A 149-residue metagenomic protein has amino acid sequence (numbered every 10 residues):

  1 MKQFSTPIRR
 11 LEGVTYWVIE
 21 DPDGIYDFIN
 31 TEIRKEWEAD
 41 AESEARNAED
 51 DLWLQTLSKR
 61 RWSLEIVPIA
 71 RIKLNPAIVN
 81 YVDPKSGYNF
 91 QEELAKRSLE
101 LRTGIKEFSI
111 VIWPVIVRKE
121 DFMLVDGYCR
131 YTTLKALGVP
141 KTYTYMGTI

Functional and structural regions predicted by a protein language model:
M1-R71, Y81-E92: An acidic, glycine-rich, mixed-charge low-complexity segment common to nucleic-acid enzymes
K2, L64, I72-V125, T132: Short alpha-helix boundary/capping and kink motifs at helix termini
S5, R9-V18, D27, I110-I149: A short, basic-hydrophobic beta/loop patch
